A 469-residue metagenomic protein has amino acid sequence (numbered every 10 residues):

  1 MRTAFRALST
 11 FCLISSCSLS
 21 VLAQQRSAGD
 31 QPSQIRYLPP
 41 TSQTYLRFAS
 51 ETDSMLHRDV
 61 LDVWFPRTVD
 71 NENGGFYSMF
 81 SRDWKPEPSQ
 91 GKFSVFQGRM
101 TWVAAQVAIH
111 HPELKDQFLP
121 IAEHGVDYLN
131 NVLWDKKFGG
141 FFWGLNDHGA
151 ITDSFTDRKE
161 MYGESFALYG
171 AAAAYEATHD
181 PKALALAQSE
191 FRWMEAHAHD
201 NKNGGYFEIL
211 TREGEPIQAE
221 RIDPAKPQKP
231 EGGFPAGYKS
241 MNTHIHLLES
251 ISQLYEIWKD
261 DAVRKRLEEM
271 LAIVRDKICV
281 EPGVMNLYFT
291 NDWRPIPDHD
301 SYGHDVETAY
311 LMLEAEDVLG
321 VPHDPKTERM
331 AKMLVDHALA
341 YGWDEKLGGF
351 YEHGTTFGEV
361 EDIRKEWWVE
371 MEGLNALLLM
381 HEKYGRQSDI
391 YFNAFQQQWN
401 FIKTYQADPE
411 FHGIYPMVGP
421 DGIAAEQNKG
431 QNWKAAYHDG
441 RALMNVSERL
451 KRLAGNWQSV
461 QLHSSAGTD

Functional and structural regions predicted by a protein language model:
M1-F11: Bacterial N-terminal signal peptides that target proteins for export
S9-S20: Bacterial N-terminal signal peptides
Q24-D469: Glycan-recognition and catalytic cores of secretory/periplasmic carbohydrate-active enzymes
